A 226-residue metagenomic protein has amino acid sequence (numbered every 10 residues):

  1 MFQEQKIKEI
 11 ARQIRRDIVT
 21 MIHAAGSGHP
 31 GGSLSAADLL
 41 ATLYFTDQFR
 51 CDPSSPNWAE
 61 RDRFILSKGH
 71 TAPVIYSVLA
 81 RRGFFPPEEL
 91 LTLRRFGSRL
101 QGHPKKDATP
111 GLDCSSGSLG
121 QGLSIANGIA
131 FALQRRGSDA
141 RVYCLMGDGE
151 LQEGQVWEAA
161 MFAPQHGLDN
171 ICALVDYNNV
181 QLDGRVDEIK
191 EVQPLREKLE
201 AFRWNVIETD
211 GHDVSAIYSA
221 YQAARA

Functional and structural regions predicted by a protein language model:
M1-A140, E208: Thiamine diphosphate
C51-N57, R61-R63, H103-A226: Glycine-rich ThDP/TPP pyrophosphate-binding loop and its adjacent helix/strand module within ThDP-dependent enzymes
